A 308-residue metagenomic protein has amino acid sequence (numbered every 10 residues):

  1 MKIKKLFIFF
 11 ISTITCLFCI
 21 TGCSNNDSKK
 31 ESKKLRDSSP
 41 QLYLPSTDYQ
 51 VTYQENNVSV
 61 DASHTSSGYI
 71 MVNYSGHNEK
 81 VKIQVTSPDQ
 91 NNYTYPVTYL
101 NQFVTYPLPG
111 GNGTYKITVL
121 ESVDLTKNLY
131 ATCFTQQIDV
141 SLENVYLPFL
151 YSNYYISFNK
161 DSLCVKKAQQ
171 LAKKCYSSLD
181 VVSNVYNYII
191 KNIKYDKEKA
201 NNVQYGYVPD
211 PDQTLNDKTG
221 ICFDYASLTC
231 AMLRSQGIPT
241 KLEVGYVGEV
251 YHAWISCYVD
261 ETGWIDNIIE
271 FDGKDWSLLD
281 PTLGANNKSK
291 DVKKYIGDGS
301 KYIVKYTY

Functional and structural regions predicted by a protein language model:
K2-L179, W264-D266, G299-Y308: N-terminal accessory/pre-domain segments preceding catalytic cores
R36-D37, D48-Y49, I83, Y205-V208 (+1 more regions): Generic detector of short, locally flexible boundary/turn motifs and exposed helical patches
V60, E198-V203, C222-F223: Short N-terminal helix-initiation segments at or just after the protein's N-terminus
T94, D217-G220, Y246: Alpha-helix capping and helix-loop boundary segments enriched in small/acidic/polar residues
S152-D217, I265, G273-A285, V292-Y308: Secondary-structure boundary elements
V181-V185, D217-L233: Active-site nucleophilic cysteine motif
D224-Y308: Hydrophobic/aromatic-rich core segments of domains that either
